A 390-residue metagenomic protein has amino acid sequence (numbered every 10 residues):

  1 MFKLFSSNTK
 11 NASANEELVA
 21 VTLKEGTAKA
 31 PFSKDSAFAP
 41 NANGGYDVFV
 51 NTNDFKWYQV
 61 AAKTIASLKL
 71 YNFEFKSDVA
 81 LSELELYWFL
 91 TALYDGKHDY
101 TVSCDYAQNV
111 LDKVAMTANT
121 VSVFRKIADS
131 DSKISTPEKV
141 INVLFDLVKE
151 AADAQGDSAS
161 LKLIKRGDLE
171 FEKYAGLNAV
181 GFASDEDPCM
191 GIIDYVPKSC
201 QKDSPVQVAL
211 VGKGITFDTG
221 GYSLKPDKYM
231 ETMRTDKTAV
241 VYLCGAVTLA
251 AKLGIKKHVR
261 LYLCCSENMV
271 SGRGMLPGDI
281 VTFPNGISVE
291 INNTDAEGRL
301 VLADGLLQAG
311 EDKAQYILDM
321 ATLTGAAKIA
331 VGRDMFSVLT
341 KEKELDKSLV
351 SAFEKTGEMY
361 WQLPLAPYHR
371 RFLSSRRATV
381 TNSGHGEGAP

Functional and structural regions predicted by a protein language model:
M1-E16, L23-A42, I141-P390: A generic structural signal for tightly packed, nonpolar segments enriched in small/aliphatic residues
S13, T22-L23, N43-K149: Phosphate/ribose-phosphate-bearing ligand recognition and processing surfaces, centered on ADP-ribose/NAD(+/P+) systems
